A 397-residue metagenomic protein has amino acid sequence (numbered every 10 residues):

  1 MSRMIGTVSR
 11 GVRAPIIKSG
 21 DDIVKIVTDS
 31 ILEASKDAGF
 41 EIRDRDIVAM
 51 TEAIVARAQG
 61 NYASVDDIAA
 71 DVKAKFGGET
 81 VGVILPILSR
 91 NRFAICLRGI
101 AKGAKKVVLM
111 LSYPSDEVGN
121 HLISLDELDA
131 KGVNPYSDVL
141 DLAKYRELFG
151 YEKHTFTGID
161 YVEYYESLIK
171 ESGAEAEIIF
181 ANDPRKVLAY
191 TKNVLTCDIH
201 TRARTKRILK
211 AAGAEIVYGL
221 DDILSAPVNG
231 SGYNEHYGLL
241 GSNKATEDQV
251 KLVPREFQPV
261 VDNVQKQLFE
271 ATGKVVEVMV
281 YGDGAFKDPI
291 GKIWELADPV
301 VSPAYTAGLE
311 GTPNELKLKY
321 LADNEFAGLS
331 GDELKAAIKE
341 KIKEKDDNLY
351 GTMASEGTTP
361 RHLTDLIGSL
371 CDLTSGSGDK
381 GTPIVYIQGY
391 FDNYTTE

Functional and structural regions predicted by a protein language model:
S2-D44, A53-E397: Conserved mixed alpha/beta catalytic, RNA-binding, or beta-rich assembly cores of soluble enzyme, regulatory
